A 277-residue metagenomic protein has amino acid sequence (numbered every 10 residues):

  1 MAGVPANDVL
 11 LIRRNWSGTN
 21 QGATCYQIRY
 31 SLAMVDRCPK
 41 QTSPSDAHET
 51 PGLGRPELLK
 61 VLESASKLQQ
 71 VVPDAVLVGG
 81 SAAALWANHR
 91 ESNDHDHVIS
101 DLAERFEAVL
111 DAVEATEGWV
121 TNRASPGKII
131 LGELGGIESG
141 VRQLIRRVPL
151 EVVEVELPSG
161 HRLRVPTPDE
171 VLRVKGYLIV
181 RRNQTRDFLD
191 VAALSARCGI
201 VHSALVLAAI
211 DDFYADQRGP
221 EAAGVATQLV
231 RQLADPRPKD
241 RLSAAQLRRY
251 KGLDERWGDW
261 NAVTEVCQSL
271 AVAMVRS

Functional and structural regions predicted by a protein language model:
A2-V9, A23, A33: Acidic, Ala/Val/Gly-enriched low-complexity intrinsically disordered segments
N7, I12-R13, T167: Short N-terminal alpha-helical targeting/association segments
N20-S277: Compositionally biased terminal segments of proteins
